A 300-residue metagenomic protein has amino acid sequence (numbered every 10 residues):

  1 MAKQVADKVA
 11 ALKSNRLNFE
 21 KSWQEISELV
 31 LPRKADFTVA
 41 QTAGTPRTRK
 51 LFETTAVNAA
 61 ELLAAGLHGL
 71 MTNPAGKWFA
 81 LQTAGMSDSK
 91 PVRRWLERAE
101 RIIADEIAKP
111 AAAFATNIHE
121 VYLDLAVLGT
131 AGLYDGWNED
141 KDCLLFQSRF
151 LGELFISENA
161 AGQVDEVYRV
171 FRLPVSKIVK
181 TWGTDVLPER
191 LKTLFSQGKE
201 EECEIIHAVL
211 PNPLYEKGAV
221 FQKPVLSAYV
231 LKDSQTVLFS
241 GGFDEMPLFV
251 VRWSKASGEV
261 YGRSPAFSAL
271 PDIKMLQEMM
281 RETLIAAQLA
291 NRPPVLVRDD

Functional and structural regions predicted by a protein language model:
M1-C203: Extended, helix-rich architectural segments
K34, T48, G76, S176 (+5 more regions): Intrinsically disordered, low-complexity segments enriched in proline/serine/threonine
P91-E97, E166-V170, L187-P188, P211-P213 (+3 more regions): A broad, low-specificity signal for short, low-complexity segments enriched in glycine/proline and polar/charged
L133, W137-E139, F150, A160 (+4 more regions): Short, flexible loop/turn elements at secondary-structure junctions
K141-L145, G162-V164, S176-K180, P213-F221 (+2 more regions): Short, surface-exposed beta-strand/loop "edge" segments at domain boundaries and coil↔beta transitions
L194, I206-A208, E216, F239 (+1 more regions): Intrinsically disordered, low-complexity intracellular terminal segments
C203-L210, Q222-L226: Serine/threonine-rich low-complexity intrinsically disordered regions
A219-D300: Extended, charged amphipathic alpha-helical segments
